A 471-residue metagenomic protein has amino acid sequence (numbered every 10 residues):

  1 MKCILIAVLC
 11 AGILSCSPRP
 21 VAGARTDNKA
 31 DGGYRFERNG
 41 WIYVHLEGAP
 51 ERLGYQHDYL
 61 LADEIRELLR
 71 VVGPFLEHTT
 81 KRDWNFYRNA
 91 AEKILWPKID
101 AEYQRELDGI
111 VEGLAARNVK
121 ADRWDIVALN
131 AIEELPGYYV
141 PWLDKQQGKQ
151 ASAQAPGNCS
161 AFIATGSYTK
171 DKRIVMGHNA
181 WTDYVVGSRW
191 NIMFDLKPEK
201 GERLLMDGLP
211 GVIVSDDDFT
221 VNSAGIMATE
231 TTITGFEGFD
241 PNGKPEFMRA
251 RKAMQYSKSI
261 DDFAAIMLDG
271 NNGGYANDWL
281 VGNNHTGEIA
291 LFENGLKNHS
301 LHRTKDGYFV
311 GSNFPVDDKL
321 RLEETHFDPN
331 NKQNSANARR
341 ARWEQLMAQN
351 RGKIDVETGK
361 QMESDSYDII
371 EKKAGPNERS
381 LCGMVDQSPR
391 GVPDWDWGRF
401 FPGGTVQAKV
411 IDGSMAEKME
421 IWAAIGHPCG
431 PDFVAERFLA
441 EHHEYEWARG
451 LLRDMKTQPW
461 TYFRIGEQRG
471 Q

Functional and structural regions predicted by a protein language model:
M1-L5: Positively charged n-region of N-terminal signal peptides that target proteins for export
L14-S15: C-terminal motif of bacterial Sec signal peptides marking the signal peptidase cleavage site
V21-C159, T169-D171, V185, G201-E202 (+2 more regions): C-terminus-biased signal that marks the final domain/tail of proteins
A164-G166, K170-I260, A265, V310-S312: Active-site rim segments in enzyme catalytic domains, especially the processed small/beta chain of N-terminal
